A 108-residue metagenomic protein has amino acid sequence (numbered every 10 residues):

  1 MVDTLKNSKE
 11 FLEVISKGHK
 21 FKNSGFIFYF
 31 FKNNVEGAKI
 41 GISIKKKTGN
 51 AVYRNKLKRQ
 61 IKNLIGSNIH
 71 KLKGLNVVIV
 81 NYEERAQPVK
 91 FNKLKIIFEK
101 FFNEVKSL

Functional and structural regions predicted by a protein language model:
M1-L108: Positively charged, solvent-exposed patches that mediate nucleic-acid binding
